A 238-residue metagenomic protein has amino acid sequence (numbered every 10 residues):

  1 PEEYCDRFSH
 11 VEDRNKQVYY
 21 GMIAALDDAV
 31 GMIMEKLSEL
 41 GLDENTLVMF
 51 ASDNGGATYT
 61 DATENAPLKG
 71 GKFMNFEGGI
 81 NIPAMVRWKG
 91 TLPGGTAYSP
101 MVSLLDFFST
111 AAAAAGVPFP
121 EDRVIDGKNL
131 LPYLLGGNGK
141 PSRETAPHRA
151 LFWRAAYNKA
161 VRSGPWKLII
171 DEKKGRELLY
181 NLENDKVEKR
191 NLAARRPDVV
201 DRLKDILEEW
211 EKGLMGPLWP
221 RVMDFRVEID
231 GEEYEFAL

Functional and structural regions predicted by a protein language model:
P1-E3, V11-E12, E35-T91, S103 (+1 more regions): Histidine-centered active-site microenvironments of extracellular/periplasmic hydrolases and transferases
E12-A25: The substrate-binding groove and active-site-proximal loops of carbohydrate-active enzymes, especially glycoside
M22, P100-S103, V199: An acidic site on a long C-lobe helix of protein kinase domains
A24, S38, L42-D43, F108-S109: Feature captures the catalytic ectodomains and active-site-proximal regions of enzymes that hydrolyze or transfer
L26-E35: Short, well-ordered amphipathic alpha-helical segments that serve as non-catalytic structural scaffolds within diverse
G56-E77, L92-T96, P100, L105-L182 (+2 more regions): C-terminal cap/loop subdomain of S1 sulfatases and analogous C-terminal strand-loop tails that border
F107, G164, L168, K174-R176 (+1 more regions): Long, internal low-complexity/basic segments
